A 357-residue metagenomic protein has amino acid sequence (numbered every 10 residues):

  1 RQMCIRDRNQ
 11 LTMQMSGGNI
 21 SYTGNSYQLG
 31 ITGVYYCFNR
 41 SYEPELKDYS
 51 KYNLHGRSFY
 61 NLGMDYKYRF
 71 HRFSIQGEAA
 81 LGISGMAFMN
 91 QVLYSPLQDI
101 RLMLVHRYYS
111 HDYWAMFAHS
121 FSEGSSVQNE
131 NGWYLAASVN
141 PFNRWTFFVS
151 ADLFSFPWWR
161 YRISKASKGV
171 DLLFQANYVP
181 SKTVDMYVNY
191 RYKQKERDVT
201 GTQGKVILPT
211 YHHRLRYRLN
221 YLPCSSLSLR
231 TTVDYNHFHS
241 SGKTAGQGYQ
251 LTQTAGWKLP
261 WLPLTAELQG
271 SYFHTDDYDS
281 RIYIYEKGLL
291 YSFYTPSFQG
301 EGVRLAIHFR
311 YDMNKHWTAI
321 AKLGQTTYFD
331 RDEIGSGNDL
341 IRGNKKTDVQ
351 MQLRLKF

Functional and structural regions predicted by a protein language model:
R1, Y49-N53: Residues lining hydrophobic/aromatic ligand-binding pockets adjacent to catalytic sites
I5, N9-P44, H55-F357: Exposed, low-structure sequence patches enriched in small/polar residues
